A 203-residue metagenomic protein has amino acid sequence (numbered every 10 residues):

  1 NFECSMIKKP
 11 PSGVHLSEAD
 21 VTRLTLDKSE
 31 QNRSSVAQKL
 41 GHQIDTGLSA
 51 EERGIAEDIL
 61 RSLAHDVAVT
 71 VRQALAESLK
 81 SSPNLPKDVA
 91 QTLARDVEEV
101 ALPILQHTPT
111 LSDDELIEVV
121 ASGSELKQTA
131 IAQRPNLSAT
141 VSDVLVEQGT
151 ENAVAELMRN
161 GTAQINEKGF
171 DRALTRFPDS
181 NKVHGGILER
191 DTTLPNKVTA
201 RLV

Functional and structural regions predicted by a protein language model:
N1-S5: Short, Lys/Arg-enriched N-terminal segments with co-localized hydrophobic residues within the first ~10-30 amino acids
M6-V203: Alpha-helical scaffold segments
